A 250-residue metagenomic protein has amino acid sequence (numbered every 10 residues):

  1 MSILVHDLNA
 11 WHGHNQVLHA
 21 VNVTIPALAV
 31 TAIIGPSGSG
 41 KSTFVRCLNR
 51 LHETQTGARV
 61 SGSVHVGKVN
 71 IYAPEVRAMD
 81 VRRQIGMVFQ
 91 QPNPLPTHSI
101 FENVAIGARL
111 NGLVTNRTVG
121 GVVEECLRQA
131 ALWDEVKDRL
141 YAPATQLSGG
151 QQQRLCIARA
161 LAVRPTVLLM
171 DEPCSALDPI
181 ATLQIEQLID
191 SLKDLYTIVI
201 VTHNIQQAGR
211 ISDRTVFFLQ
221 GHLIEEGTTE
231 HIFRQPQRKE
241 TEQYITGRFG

Functional and structural regions predicted by a protein language model:
G57-R59, N70-G86, L110, D194 (+1 more regions): ABC ATPase NBD coupling module
H65-N70, R117-D138: Conserved ABC ATPase "signature" region
A142-L147, Q151: Conserved ABC ATPase signature
R164: Conserved catalytic motifs of ABC-family nucleotide-binding domains
L168-D171: Catalytic Walker B motif of ABC-type/P-loop ATPase nucleotide-binding domains
T182-D194: Helical segment within the ABC ATPase nucleotide-binding domain
E226-G227: ABC ATPase "signature
